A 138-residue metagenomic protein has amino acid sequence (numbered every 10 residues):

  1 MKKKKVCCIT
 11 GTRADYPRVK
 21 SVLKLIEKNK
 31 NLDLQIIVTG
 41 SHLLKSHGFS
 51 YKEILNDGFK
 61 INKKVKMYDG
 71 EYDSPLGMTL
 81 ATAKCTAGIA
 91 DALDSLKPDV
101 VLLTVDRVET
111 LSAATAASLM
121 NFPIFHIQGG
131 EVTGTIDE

Functional and structural regions predicted by a protein language model:
K2-K4, D15, L34: Domain-scale detector for complete catalytic domains at protein termini or as standalone homologs
K3-V6, S41, K52, P123: Short, well-ordered helical secondary-structure segments
K5-T10, Y16-K20, L25, M67-E138: Active-site and donor-binding regions of nucleotide-sugar-utilizing enzymes
D15-R18, L44-S46: Short N-terminal binding/cap micro-motifs at the start of the first secondary-structure element
N29: Acidic-histidine catalytic/liganding microenvironments
L32-A81, G88: Conserved nucleotide-sugar phosphate-binding/catalytic loop shared by glycosyltransferases and other
